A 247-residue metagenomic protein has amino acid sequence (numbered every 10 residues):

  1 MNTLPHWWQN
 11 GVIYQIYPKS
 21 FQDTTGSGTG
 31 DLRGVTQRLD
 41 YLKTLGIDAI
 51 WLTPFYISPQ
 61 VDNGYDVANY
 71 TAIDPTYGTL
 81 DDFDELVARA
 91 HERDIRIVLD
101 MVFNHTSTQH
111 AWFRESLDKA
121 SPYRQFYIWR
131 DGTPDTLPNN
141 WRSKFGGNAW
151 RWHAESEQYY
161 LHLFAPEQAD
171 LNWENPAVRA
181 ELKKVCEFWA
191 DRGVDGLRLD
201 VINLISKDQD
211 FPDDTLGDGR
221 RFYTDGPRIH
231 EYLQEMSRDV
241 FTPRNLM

Functional and structural regions predicted by a protein language model:
M1-E187, D191, L204-M247: Acidic/aromatic-lined carbohydrate-recognition and catalytic surfaces of CAZymes acting on diverse glycans
I50, L197-L199: Hydrophobic residues within beta-strands of alpha/beta enzymes
R192-G196: A glycine-centered loop/beta-turn motif at secondary-structure junctions
